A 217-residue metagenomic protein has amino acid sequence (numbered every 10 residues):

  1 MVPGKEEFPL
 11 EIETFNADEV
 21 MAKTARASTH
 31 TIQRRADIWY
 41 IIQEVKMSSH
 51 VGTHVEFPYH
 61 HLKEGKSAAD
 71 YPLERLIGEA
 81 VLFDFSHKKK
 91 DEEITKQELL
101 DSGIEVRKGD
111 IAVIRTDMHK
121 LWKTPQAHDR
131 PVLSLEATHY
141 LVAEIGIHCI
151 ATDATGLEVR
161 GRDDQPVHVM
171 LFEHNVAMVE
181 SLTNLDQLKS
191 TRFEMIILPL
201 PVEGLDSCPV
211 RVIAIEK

Functional and structural regions predicted by a protein language model:
M1-K217: Active-/binding-site microenvironments in catalytic and ligand-binding cores
